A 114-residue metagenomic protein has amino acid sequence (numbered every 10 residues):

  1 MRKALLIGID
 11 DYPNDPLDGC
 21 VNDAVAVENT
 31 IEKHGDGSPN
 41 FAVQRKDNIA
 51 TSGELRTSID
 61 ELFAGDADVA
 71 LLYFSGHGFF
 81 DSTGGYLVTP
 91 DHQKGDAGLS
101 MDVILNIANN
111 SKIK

Functional and structural regions predicted by a protein language model:
M1, D66-V69, S111-K114: Loop/turn elements at helix/coil->beta-strand transitions in domains of secreted/extracellular proteins
M1-D15: Short glycine-rich His-centered loop
I7-D10, K46-I49, F74-H77, P90-D91: Active-site-proximal beta-strand/loop segments in catalytic clefts of secreted hydrolases
P13-D18, Q44-K46: Second-shell loop/turn segments in exported
L17-N22, H77-N110: A short, glycine/acidic-enriched catalytic loop
V21-N29: Short, surface-exposed alpha-helical segments at coil->helix boundaries
E28-V69, Q93: Functional beta-strand-loop-alpha-helix junction segments that form "active/interaction loops" within catalytic
